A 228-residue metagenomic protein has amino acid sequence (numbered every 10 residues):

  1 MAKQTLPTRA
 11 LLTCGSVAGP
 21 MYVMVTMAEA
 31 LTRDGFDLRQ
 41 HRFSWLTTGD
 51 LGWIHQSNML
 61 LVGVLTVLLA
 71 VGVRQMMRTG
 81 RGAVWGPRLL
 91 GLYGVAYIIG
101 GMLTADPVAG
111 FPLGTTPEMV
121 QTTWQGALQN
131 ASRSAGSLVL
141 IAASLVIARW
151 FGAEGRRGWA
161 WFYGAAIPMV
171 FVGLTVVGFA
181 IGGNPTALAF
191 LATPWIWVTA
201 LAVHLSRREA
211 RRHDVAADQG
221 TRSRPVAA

Functional and structural regions predicted by a protein language model:
A2-D218, P225-A227: Hydrophobic, aromatic-enriched alpha-helical segments typical of multi-pass transmembrane helices
